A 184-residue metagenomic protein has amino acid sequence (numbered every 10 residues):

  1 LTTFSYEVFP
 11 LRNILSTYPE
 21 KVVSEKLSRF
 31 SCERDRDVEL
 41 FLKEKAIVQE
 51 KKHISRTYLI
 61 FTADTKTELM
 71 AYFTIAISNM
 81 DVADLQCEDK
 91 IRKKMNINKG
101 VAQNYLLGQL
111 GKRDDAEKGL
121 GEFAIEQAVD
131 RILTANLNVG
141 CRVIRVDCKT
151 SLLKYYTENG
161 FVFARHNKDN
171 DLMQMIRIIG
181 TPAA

Functional and structural regions predicted by a protein language model:
L1-K118, F123-R145, K149, L153-A184: Non-catalytic substrate-recognition and accessory regions of acyl/acetyltransferase enzymes
